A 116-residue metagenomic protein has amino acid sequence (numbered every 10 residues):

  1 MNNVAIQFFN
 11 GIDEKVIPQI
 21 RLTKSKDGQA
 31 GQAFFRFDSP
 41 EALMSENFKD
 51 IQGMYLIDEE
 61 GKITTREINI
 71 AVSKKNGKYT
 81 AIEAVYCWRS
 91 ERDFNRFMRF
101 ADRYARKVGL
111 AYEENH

Functional and structural regions predicted by a protein language model:
M1-E83, W88-H116: Long, contiguous binding/interaction regions
